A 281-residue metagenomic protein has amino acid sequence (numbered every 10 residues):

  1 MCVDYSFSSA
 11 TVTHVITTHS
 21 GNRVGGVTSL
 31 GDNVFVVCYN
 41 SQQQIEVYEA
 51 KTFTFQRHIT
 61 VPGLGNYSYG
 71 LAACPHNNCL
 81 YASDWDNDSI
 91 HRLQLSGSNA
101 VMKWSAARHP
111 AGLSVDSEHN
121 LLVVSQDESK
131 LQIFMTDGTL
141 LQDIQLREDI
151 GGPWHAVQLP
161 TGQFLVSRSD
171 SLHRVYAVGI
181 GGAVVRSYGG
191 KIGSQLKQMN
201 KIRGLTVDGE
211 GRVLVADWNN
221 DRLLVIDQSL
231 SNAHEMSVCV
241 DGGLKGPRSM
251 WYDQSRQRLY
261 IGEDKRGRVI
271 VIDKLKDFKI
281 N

Functional and structural regions predicted by a protein language model:
C2-N22, T52-F53: A short helix->beta-strand "capping" segment at the edge of beta-propeller domains
H14-I16, Q56-V61, V101-A106, Q142-L146 (+3 more regions): Beta-propeller fold detector
H19-D32, P62-C79, A106-L121, E128 (+4 more regions): Beta-rich, blade/repeat-based domains predominating in secreted/periplasmic proteins but also intracellular
V36-V37, A82, V123-V124, V166-S167 (+2 more regions): Residue position within the beta-strands of beta-propeller blades
Y39-N40, W85, Q126-D127, S169-D170 (+3 more regions): Short loop/turn segments immediately following the C-termini of beta-strands
Q43-I45, D88-I90, S129-L131, L172-V175 (+2 more regions): Structural signal for beta-propeller blades
E49-F53, Q94-S98, M135-T139, G179-A183 (+2 more regions): Short loop/turn segments that connect beta-strands within beta-propeller blades
G246-N281: Blade-level signature of beta-propeller repeat domains, shared across WD40, Kelch, NHL, RCC1 and BNR/Asp-box propellers
